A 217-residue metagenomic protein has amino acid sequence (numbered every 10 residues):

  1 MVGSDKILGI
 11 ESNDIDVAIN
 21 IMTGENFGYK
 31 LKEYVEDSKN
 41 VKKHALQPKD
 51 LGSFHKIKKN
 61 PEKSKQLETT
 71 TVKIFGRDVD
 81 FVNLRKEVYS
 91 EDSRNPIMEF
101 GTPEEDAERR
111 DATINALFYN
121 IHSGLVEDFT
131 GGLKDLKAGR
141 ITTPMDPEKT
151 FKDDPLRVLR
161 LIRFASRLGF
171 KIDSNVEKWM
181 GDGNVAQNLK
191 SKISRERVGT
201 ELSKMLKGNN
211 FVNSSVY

Functional and structural regions predicted by a protein language model:
M1-Y217: Catalytic cores of the polymerase beta-like nucleotidyltransferase superfamily and closely associated nucleotide
